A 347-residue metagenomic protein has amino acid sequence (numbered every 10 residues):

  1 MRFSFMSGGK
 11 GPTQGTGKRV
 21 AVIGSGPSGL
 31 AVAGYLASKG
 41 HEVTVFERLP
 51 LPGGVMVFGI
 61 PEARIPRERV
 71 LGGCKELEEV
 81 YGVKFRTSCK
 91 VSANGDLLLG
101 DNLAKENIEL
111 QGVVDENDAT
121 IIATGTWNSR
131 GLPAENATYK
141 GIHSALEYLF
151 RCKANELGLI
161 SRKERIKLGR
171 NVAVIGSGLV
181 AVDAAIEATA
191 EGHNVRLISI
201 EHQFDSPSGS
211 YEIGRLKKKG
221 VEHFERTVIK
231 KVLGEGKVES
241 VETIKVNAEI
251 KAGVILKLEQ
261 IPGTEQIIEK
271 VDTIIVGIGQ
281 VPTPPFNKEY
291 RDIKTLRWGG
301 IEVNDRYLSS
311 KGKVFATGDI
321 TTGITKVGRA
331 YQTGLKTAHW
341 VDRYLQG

Functional and structural regions predicted by a protein language model:
R2-Q14, E76, F85, S129-E191 (+1 more regions): Glycine-rich dinucleotide-binding loop and its adjacent helix/turn
F5-I23, S28, V57-F58, C89-K90 (+3 more regions): Ferredoxin-like iron-sulfur electron-transfer modules
T16-L98, R130, E135, L179 (+4 more regions): Beta1-alpha1 glycine-rich phosphate/pyrophosphate-binding loop at the start of Rossmann-like nucleotide-binding domains
A93-V114, G234-Q266: Conserved beta-strand-loop-beta-strand element in the redox core of flavoprotein oxidoreductases
E116-G125, D272-I278: Short hydrophobic core segments
T138-G169, K251-I324: FAD-site-proximal beta/loop scaffold in flavoenzymes
R215-K218, V228-E239, N247-E249, K336 (+1 more regions): Mid-to-C-terminal Rossmann-like scaffold of FAD/NAD(P)H-dependent oxidoreductases
I320-G347: A conserved FAD-binding loop/helix module that cradles the flavin
